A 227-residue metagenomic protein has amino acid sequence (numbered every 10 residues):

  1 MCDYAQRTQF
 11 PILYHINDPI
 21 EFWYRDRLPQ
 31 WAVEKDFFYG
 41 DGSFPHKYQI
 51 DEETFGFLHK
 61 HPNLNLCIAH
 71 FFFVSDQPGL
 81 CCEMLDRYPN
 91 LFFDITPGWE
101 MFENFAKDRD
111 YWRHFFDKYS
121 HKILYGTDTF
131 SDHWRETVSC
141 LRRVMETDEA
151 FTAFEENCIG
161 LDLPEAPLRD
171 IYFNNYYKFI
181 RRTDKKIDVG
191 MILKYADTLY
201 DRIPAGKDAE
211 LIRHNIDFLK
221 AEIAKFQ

Functional and structural regions predicted by a protein language model:
M1-L80: Divalent metal-binding pocket/active-site signature
Q49, N65-Q227: H/E-rich (His + Asp/Glu) clusters that bind or coordinate divalent metals
